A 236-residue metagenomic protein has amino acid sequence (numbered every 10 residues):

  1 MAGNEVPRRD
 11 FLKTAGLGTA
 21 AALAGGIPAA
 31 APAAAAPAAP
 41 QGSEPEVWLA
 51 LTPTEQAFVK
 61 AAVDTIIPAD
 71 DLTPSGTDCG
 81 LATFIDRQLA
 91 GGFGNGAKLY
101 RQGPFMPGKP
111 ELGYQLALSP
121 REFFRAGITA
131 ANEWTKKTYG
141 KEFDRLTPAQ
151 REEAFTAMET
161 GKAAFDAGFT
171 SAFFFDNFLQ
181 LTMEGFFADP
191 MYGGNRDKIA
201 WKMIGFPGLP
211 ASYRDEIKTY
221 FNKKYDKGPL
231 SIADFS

Functional and structural regions predicted by a protein language model:
A2-N4, S43-P45, T54-A61, P68 (+1 more regions): Mature-region segments of soluble proteins
G3-D10, G25-T65: C-terminal segment of N-terminal export signals and the immediately downstream linker at the start of the mature
A15-T19: Sec-dependent signal peptide hydrophobic core
